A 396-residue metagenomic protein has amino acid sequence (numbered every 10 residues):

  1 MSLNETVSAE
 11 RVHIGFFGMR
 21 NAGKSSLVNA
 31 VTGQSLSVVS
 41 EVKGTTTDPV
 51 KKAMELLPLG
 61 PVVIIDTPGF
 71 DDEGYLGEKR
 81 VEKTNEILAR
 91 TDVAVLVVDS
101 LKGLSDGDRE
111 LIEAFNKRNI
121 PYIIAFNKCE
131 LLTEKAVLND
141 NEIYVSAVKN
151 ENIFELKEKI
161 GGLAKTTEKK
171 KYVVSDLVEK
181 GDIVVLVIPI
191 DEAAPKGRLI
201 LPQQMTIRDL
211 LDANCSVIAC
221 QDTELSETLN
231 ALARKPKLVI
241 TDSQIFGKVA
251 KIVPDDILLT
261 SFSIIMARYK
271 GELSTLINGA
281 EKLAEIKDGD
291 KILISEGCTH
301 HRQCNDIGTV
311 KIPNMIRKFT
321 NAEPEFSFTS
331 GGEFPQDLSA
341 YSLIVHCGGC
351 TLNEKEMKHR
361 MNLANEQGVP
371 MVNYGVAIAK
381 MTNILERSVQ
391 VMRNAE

Functional and structural regions predicted by a protein language model:
M1-E78, E82, E86-A89: Conserved G1/Walker A P-loop phosphate-binding module
M1-S2, R11, M19-S25, G197-L201 (+1 more regions): C-terminal effector/interaction modules appended to NTPase cores
E41, F70-L76, D99-G103, L163-K165 (+3 more regions): Short, flexible loop segments at the rims of nucleotide/cofactor-binding pockets, characterized by
V42, T46, V50, R80-K83 (+11 more regions): Helical mechanochemical/support elements of P-loop NTPase systems and associated helical scaffolds
K52-G60, I65, L76-Y144, Y172-D176 (+4 more regions): Conserved C-terminal guanine-recognition region of P-loop GTPase G domains, centered on the G4
T67, V97-L101, I120-A136, I143-E151 (+8 more regions): G-domain G4 guanine-recognition motif of GTPases
K117-D176, I183-V185, N214-T223, T260-S261 (+4 more regions): Canonical P-loop GTPase G-domain recognition
L177-Q204: Long, well-ordered amphipathic alpha-helical subdomains in the mid-to-C-terminal portions of large enzyme subunits
